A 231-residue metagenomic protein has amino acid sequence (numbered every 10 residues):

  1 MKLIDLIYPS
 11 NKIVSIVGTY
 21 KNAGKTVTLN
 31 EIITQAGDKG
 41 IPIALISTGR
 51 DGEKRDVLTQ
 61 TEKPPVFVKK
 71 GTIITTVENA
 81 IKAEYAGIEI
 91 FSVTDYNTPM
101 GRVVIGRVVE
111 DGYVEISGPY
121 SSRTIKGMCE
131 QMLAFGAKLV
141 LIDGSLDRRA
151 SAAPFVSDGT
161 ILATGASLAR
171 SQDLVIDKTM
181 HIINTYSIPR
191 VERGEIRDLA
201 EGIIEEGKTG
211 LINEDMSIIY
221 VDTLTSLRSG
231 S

Functional and structural regions predicted by a protein language model:
K2-T48: Walker A (P-loop) phosphate-binding motif
T19, T48-D51, G144-L146, G165: Short, ordered loop/turn segments at secondary-structure junctions
Y20-G24, T28, Y113-S121, A152: Catalytic cores of large soluble enzymes that bind and process phosphate-bearing ligands
A23-G24, G52-D56, R149-S151, R170: Short active-site-adjacent helix-start/loop capping segments
E31-T34, Q60-T61, V156-S157, D177-T179: Short, solvent-exposed amphipathic alpha-helical segments in soluble enzyme and RNA/protein-processing domains
I32-G106: N-terminal phosphate/diphosphate-binding loop that engages ATP/GTP or pyrophosphate donors across diverse enzyme folds
S92-R149: Phosphate-binding/switch loop-helix module in NTP-utilizing enzymes
I125-S231: Conserved catalytic-core segment of NTP-binding enzymes
